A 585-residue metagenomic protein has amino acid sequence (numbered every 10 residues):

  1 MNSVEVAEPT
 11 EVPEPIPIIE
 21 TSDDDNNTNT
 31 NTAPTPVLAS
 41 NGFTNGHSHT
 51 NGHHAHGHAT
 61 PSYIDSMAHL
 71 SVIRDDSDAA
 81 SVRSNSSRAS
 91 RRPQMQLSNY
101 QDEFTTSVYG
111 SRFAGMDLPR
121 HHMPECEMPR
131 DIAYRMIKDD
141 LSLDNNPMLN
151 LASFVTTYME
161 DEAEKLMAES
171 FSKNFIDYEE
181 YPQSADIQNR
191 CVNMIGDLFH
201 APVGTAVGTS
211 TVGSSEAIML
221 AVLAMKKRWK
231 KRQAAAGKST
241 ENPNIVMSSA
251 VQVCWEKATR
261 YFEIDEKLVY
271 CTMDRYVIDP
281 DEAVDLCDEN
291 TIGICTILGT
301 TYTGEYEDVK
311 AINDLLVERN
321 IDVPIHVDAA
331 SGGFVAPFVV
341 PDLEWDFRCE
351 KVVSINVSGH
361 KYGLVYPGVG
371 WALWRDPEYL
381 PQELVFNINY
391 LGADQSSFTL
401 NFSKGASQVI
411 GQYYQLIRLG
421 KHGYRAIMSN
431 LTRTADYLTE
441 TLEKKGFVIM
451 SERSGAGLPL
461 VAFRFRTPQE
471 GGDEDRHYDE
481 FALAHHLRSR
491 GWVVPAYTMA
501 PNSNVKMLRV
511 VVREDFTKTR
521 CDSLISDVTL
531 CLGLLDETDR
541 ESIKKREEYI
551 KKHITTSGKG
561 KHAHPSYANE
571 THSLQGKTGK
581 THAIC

Functional and structural regions predicted by a protein language model:
N2-V6, I16-D23, A33-G42, G52-A185 (+6 more regions): Non-catalytic terminal extensions of PLP-dependent enzymes
R91, Q96, Y100-T105, V212-F386 (+3 more regions): Conserved PLP-enzyme active-site core in the AAT-like
A152-V155, F175-E179, G204-V212, V357-H360 (+1 more regions): A short glycine/serine-rich beta->alpha loop
F171-E179, V203-T209, T240-N242, E266-C271 (+5 more regions): Glycine- and acidic
Q183, S210-A217, M247, V251 (+5 more regions): Secondary-structure capping and boundary motifs in well-ordered enzyme cores
Q188-I195, V251-W255, D279-C287, N401-Q408 (+2 more regions): Structured alpha-helical segments in the cores of large, soluble enzyme domains
T291, C295-T296, V317, V335 (+8 more regions): Hydrophobic alpha-helix feature that most strongly marks membrane-spanning transmembrane helices and their immediate
H326, F338-P459, F463-G471, R476: Active-site C-terminal subdomain of aminotransferase-like
